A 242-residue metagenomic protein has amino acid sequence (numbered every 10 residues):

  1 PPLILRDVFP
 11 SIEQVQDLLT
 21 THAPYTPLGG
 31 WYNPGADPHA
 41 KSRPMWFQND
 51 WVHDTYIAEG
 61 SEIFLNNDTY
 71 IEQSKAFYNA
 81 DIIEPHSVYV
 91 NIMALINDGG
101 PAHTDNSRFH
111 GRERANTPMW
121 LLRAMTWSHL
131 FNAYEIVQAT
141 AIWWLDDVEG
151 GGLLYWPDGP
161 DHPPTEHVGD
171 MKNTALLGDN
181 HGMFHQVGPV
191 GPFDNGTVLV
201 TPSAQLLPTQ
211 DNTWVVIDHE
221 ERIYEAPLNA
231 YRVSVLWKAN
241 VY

Functional and structural regions predicted by a protein language model:
P1-A80, Y89-M93, N97-G100: Non-heme Fe(II)/2-oxoglutarate
Y32-S42, H103-D105, F109-W127, D194-Y224: Charged, glycine/proline-rich intrinsically disordered loops and linkers
W51-H53, T104-H110, W156-D161: Short, surface-exposed, charged loop/turn segments at secondary-structure junctions
I57-E62, W127-L130, H162-P164: Active-site rim elements
V88-V90, A141-W143, V235-A239: A structural signal for short, well-ordered beta-strand segments
R112-R114, M119-E149, L177: Short, conserved beta-strand element in jelly-roll/cupin
V137, V148-Y242: Catalytic core of Fe(II)/2-oxoglutarate
